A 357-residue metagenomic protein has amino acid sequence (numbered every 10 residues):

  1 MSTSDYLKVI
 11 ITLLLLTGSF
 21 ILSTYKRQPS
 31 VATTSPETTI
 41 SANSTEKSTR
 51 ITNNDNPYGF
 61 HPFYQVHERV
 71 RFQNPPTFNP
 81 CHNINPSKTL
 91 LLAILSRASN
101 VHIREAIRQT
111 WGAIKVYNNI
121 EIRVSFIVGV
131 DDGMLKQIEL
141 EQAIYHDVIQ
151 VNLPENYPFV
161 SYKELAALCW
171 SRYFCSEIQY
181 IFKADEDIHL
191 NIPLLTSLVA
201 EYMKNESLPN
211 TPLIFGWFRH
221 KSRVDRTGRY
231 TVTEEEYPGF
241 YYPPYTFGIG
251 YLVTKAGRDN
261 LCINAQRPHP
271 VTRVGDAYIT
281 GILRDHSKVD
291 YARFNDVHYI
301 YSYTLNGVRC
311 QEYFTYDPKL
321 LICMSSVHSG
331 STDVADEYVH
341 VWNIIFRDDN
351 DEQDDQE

Functional and structural regions predicted by a protein language model:
S2-E357: Secretory-pathway lumenal glyco-enzymes, predominantly type II signal-anchor Golgi glycosyltransferases
